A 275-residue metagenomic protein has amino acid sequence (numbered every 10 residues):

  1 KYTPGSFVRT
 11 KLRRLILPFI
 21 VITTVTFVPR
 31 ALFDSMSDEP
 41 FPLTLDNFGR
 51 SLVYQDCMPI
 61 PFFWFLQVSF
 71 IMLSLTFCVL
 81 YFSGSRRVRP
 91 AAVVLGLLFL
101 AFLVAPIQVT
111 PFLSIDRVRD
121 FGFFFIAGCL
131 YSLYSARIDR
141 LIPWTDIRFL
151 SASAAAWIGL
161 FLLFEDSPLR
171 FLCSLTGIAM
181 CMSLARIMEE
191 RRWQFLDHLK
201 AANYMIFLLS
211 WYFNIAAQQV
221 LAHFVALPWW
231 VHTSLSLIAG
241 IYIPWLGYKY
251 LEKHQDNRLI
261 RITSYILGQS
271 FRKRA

Functional and structural regions predicted by a protein language model:
K1-K11, V21-D38, F213, A217-Q218 (+1 more regions): Juxtamembrane transmembrane-helix termini
K1-T3, C78-S85, V104-I107, A127-D139 (+3 more regions): Structural signal for the C-terminal ends of transmembrane alpha-helices and the immediately following loop
R14-S74: Membrane-interface helix-loop-helix regions
V53-V68, P106-A127, I158-M180: Interfacial loop-to-helix transition and helix-capping segments at the boundaries of transmembrane helices
L73-L98, L130-S151: Solvent-exposed interhelical
V93-P106, R148-L162, I178-S183, S236-K249: Hydrophobic core of alpha-helical transmembrane segments in multi-pass integral membrane proteins
V118, A136-H198, M205, Y212-I215 (+2 more regions): Alpha-helical transmembrane segments and terminal signal-anchor/GPI-anchor hydrophobic tails, characterized by long
M188-K200, F213-A275: C-terminal "closing" transmembrane helix and its immediate cytosolic amphipathic cap in multi-pass membrane proteins
